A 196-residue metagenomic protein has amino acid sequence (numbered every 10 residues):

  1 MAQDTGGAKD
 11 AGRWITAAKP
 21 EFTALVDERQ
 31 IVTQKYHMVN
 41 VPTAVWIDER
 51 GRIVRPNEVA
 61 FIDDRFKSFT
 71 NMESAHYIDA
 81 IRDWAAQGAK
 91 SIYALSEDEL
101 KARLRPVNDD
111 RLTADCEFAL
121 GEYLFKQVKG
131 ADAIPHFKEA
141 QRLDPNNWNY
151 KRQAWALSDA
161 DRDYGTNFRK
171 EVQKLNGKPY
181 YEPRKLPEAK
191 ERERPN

Functional and structural regions predicted by a protein language model:
M1-A17, E28, V32: Structural microenvironment flanking redox-active thiols in thiol-disulfide oxidoreductases
K19-T23, Y36-V45: Structural micro-motif
D48-K129, S158: Thiol-/selenol-based redox modules, centered on thioredoxin-like and closely related oxidoreductase domains
R111, L143-P145: Short coil turns that delineate tetratricopeptide repeat
L157-L186, N196: Alpha-helical linker/edge segments of TPR/alpha-solenoid repeat scaffolds and analogous pre-/post-domain helices
